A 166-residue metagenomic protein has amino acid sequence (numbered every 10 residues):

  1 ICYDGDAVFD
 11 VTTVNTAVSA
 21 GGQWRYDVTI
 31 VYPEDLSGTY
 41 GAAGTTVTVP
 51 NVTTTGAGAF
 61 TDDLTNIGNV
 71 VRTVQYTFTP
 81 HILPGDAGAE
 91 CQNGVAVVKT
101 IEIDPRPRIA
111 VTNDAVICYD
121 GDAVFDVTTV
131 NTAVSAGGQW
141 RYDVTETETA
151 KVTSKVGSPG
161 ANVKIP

Functional and structural regions predicted by a protein language model:
I1-P166: Extracellular low-complexity Ser/Thr/Asn/Gly-rich intrinsically disordered segments
